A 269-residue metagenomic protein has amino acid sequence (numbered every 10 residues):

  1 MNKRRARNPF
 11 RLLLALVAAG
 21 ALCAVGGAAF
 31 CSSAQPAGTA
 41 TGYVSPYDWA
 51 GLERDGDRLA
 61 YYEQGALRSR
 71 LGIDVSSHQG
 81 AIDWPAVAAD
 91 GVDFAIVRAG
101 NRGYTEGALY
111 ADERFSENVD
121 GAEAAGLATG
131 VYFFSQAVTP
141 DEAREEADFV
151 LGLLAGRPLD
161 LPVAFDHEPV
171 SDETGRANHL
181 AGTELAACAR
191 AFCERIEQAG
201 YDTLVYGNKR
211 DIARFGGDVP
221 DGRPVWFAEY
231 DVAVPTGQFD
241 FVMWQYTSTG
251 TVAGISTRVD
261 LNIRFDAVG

Functional and structural regions predicted by a protein language model:
N2-A18: N-terminal Sec-pathway targeting helices
L13-A29: Hydrophobic membrane-insertion alpha-helices, especially the h-region of bacterial N-terminal signal peptides
V25-A40: Sec-dependent signal peptide cleavage junction
A37-V75, Q79-A81, P85, P220-G269: Functionally critical loop-and-helix segments that line ligand-binding/catalytic clefts of soluble enzyme domains
G65-A186, A191, E197-A199: Substrate-binding cleft of extracellular glycoside hydrolase catalytic domains
T129, D202-T203, V225: Hydrophobic anchor at the start of a short beta-strand that flanks the dinucleotide cofactor-binding loop
L151-F165, P169, G217-D240: Structural recognition of alpha->loop->beta junctions
I196-A213: Aromatic-lined carbohydrate-recognition surfaces of secreted/lumenal glycan-active proteins
